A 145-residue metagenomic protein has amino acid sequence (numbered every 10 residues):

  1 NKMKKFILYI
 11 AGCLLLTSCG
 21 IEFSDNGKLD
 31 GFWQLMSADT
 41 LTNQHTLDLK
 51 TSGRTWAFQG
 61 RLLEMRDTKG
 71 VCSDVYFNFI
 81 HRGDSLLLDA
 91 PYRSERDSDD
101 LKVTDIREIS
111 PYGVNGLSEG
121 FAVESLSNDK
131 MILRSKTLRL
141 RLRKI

Functional and structural regions predicted by a protein language model:
K4-I10: Sec-dependent signal peptide recognition, specifically the positively charged N-region followed immediately by
T17-S18: C-terminal motif of bacterial Sec signal peptides marking the signal peptidase cleavage site
F23-M36: Short, low-complexity, disordered segments immediately C-terminal to signal peptides in bacterial exported proteins
D39-K50, Q59-L126: Contiguous, well-ordered beta-strand patches that form the walls/edges of small beta-barrel/beta-sandwich domains
G120-R141: Short, exposed beta-strand-loop hairpins at the edges of beta-sheets in extracellular/periplasmic proteins
K144-I145: Short, solvent-exposed mixed-charge patches
